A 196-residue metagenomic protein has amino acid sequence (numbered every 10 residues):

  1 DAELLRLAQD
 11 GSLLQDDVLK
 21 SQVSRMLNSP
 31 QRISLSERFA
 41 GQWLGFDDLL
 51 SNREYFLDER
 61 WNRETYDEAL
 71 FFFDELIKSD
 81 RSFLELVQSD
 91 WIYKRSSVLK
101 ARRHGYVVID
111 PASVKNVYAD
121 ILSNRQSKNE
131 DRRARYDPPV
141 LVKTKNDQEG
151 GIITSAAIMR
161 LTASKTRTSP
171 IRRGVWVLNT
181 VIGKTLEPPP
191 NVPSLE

Functional and structural regions predicted by a protein language model:
D1-E196: Active-site substrate-binding loop specific to GH73 endo-beta-N-acetylglucosaminidase modules in bacterial autolysins
